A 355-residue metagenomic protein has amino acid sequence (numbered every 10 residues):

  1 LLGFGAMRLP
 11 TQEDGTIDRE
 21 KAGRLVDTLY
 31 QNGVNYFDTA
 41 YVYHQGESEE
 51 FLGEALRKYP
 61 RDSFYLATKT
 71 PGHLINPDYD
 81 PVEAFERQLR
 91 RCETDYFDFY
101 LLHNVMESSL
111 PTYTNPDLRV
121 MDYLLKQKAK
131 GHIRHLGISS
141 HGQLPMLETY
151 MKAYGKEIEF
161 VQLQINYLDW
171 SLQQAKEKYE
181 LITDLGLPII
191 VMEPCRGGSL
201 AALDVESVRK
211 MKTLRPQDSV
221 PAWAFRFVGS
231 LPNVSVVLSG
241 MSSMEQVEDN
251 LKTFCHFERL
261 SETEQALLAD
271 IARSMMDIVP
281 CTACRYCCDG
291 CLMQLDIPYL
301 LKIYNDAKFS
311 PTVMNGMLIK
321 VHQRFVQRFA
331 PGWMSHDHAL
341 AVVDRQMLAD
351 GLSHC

Functional and structural regions predicted by a protein language model:
L1-F64, Y123, A129: N-terminal binding-site loop/beta-alpha segment at the start of enzyme catalytic domains that lines or forms
M7-E20, K69-D80, S108-Y113, G142 (+1 more regions): Active-site mouth loops of central-metabolism enzymes
T16-L29, P77-E93, G142-K152, V220-F227: Short, acidic/polar
Q31, G53-S63, E86-D95, K128 (+2 more regions): Acidic (Asp/Glu)-rich catalytic clusters
D38-T39, T68, V191: Hydrophobic residues in well-ordered beta-strands that form the structural core
Q45, V105-T282, Y286-L295, Y299-K302 (+3 more regions): Beta/alpha (TIM)-barrel catalytic core signal, keyed to glycine-rich beta->alpha loops juxtaposed to Asp/Glu that bind
D62-L74, Y100-H103, L163: A short, structured active-site edge motif that brings together acidic residues
L89-T112: Active-site groove signature of glycoside hydrolases
